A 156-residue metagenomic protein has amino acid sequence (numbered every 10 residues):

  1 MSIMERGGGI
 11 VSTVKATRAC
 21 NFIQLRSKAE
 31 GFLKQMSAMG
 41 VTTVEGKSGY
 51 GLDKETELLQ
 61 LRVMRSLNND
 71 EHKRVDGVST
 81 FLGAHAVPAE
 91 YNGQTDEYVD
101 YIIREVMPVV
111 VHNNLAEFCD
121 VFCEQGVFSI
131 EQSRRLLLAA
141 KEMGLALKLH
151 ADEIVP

Functional and structural regions predicted by a protein language model:
M1-M4: A contiguous, low-structure linker/loop signature
G8-G9, T13-A29, K34, T42-I154: Metal-coordinating catalytic core of metallo-dependent amide/deamination hydrolases
